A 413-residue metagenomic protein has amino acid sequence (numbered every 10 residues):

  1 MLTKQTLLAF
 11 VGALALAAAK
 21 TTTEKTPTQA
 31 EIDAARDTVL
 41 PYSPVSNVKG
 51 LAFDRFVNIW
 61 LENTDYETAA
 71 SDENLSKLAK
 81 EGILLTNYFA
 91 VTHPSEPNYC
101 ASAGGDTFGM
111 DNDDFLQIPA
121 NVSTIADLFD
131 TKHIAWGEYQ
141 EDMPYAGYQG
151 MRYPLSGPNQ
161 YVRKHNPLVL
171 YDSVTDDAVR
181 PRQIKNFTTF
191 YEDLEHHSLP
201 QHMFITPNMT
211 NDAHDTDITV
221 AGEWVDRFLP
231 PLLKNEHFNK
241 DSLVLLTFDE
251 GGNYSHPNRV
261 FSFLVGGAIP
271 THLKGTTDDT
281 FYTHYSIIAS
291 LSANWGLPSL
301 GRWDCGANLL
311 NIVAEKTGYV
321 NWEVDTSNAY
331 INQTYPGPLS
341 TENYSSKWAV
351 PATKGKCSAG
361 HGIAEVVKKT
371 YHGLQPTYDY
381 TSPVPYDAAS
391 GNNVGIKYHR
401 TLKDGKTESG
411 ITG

Functional and structural regions predicted by a protein language model:
M1-T22, L291: Fungal secretory targeting signals
K20-G413: N-terminal pro-sequences and low-complexity stem/linker regions of secreted or lumenal proteins
